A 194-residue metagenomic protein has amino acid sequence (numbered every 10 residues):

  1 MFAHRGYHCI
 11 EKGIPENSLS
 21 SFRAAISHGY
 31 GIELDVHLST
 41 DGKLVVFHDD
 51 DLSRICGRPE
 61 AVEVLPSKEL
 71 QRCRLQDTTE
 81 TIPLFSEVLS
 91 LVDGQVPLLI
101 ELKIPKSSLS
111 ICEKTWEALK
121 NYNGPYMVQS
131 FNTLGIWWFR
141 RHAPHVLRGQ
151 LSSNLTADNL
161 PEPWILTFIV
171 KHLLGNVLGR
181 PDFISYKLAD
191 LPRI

Functional and structural regions predicted by a protein language model:
M1-I194: Phosphate-group recognition and catalysis centered on beta-loop-alpha active-site segments
